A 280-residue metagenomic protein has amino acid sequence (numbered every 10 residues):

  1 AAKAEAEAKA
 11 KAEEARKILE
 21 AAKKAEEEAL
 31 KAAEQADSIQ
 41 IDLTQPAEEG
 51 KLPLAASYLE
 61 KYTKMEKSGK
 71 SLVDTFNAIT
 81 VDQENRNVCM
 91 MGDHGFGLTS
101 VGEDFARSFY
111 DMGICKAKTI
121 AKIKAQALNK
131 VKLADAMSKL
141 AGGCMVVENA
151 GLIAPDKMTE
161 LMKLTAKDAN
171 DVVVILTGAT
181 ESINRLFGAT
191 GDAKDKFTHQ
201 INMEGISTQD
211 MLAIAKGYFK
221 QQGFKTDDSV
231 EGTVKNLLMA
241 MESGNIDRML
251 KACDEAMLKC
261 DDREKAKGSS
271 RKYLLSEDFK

Functional and structural regions predicted by a protein language model:
P46-R86: Pre-Walker A (pre-P-loop) alpha-helix and adjacent loop at the N terminus of AAA/AAA+ ATPase modules, a conserved
N87-A117: Walker A/P-loop
S108-L140: AAA+/P-loop NTPase substrate/partner-engagement loops
K124-A125, S138-K157: Conserved P-loop NTPase "ATPase switch" module shared by AAA+ and STAND
I153-E181, G188-K194: Conserved catalytic/switch belt of AAA+ P-loop NTPases
G188-Q209: A short helix-turn-beta junction within AAA+ P-loop NTPase domains corresponding to the substrate/partner-engaging
T190-D192, D210-K225: Conserved AAA+ ATPase "sensor/coupling" helix adjacent to the nucleotide-binding pocket
Y218-K225, E231-K280: C-terminal alpha-helical "lid" subdomain
